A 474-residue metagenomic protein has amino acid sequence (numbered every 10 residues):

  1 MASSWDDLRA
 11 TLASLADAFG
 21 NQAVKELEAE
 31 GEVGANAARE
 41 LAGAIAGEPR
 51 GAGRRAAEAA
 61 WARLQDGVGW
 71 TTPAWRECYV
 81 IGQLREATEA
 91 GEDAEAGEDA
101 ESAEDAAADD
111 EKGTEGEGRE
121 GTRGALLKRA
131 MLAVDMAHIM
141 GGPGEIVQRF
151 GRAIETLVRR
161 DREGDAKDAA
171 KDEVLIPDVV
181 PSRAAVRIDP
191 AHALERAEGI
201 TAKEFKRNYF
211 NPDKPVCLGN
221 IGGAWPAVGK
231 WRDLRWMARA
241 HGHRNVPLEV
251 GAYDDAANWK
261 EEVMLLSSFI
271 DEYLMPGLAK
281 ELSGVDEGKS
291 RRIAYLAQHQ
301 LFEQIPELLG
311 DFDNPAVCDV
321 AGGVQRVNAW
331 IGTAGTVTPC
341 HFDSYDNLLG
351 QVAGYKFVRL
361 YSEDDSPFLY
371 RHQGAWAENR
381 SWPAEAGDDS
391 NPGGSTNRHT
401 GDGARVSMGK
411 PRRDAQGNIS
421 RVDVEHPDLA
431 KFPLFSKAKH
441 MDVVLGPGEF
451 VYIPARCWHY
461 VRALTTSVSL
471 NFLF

Functional and structural regions predicted by a protein language model:
A2-F450, W458-F474: N-terminal accessory scaffold of Fe(II)-dependent oxygenases
